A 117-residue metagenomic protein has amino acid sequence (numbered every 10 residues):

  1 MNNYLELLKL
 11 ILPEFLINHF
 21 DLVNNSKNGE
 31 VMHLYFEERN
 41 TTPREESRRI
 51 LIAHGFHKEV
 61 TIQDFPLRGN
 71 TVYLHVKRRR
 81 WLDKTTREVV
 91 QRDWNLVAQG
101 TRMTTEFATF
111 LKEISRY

Functional and structural regions predicted by a protein language model:
N2-T41, E106: Long C-terminal interaction/binding lobes of large macromolecular proteins
F15-E30, S47-R68: Short, charged low-complexity linear segments at domain edges
H33-H54, K84-V89: Short, surface-exposed polybasic/aromatic micro-patch for ligand or macromolecular engagement
E45-S47, T61-Y117: Short, positively charged, Gly/Tyr-enriched micro-motifs that form contact patches at catalytic or ligand/partner
